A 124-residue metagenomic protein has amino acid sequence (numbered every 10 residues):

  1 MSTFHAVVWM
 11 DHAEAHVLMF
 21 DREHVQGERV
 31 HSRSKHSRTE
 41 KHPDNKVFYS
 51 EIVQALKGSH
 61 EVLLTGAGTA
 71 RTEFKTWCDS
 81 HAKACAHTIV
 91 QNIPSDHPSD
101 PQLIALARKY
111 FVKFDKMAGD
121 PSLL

Functional and structural regions predicted by a protein language model:
M1-L124: Terminal alpha-helical anchor/extension segments at protein ends
